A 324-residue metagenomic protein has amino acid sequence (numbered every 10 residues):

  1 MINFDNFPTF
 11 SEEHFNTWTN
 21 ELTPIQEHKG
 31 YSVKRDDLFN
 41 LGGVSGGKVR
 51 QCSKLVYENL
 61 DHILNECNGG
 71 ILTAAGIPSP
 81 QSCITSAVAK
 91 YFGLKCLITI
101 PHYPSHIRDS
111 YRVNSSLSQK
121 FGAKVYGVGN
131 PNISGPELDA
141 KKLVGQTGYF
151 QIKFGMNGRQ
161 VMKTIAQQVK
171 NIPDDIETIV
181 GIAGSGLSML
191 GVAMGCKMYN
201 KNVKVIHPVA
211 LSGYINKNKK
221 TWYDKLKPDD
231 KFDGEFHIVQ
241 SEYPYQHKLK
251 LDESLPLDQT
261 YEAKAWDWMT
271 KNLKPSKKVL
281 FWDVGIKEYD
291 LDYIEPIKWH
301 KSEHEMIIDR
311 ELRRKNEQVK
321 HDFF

Functional and structural regions predicted by a protein language model:
M1-G69: Positively charged, low-complexity intrinsically disordered leader regions
I63-S86, F92-I100, E177-S185: A short, small-residue-rich loop immediately preceding and capping a beta-strand
A75-C83, S105, G158, G181-V192 (+2 more regions): Gly/Ser/Thr-rich loops at beta-strand to alpha-helix junctions that form or flank small-molecule/cofactor-binding
C83-N130, I215-K227: Active-site-proximal loop->helix
H102-D175, D233-P256: Small/polar-residue-rich loop-to-helix segments that shape phosphate-bearing ligand pockets
Q146, F232-K278, D283-K287, E295: Active-site-adjacent helical/loop segments in soluble small-molecule enzymes
V205-E235, S241: Redox- and metal-dependent alpha/beta enzyme cores, enriched for Fe-S-associated oxidoreductases and cofactor-handling
L273-F324: Phosphate-binding loop/pocket of nucleotide- and phosphate-handling active sites
